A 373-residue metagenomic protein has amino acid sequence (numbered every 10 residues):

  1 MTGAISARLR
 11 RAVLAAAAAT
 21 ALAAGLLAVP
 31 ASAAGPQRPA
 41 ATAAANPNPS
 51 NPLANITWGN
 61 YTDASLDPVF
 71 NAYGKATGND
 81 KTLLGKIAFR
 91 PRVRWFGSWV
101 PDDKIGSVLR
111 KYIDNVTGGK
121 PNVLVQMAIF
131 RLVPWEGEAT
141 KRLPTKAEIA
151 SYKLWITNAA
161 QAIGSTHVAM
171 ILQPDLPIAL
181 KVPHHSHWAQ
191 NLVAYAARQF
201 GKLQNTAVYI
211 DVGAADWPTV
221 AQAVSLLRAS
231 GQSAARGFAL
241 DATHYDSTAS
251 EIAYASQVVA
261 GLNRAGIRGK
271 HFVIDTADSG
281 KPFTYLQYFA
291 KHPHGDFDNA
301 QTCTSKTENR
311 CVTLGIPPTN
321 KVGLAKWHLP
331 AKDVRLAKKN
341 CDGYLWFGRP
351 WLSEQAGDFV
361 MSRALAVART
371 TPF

Functional and structural regions predicted by a protein language model:
M1-P36: Secretory targeting and sorting signals
A34-A45: Low-complexity, acidic Ser/Thr/Pro-rich repeat tracts that form intrinsically disordered stalk/linker regions of very
N46-S50, T57-A88, W217-Q355: Surface-exposed substrate-engagement region within the catalytic domains of secreted or surface-exposed extracellular
N48-A162, G348-F373: N-terminal carbohydrate-binding/catalytic regions of secreted carbohydrate-active enzymes
N60, R94-G97, V123-I129, H167-Q173 (+4 more regions): Structural recognition of the beta-strand scaffold that forms the well-ordered cores of secreted hydrolase catalytic
V116-K120, N158-V168, A196-V208, G261-G269 (+1 more regions): A structural motif corresponding to the C-terminal end of an alpha-helix and its immediate exit/capping segment
F130-P134, D175-P177, Q232: Short connector loops/turns at beta-strand edges and beta->alpha or beta->beta junctions
R142-V168, P174-T206, V212-A214, P218-L226: Active-site cleft segment of glycoside hydrolase catalytic domains centered on the general acid/base Glu
